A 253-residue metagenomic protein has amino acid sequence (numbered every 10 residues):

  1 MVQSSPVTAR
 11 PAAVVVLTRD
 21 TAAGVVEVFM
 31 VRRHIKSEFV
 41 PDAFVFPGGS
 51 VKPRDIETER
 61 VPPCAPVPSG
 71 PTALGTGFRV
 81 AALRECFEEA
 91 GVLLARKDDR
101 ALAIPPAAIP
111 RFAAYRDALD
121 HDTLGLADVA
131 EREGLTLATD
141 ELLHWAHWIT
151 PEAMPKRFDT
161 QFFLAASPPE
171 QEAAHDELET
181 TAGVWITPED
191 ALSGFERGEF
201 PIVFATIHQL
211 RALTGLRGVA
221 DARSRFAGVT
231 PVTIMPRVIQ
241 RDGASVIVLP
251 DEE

Functional and structural regions predicted by a protein language model:
M1-E253: N-terminal leader/linker segments that precede catalytic domains of diphosphate-processing enzymes
